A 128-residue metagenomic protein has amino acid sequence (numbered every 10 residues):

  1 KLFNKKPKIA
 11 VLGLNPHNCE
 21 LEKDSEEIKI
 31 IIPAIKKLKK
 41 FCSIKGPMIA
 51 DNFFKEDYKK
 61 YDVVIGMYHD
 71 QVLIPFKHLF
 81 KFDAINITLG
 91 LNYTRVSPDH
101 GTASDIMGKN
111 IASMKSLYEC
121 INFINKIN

Functional and structural regions predicted by a protein language model:
K1-P47: Glycine-rich phosphate/diphosphate-binding loop of Rossmann-like nucleotide-binding domains
A34-N128: Glycine-rich phosphate/nucleotide-binding loop
